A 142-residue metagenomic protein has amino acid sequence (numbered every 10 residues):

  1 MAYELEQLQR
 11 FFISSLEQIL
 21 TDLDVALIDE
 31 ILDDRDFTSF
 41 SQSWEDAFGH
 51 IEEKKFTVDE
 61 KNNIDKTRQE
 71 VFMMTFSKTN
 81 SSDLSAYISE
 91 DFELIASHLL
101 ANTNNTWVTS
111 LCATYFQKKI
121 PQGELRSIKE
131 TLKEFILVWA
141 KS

Functional and structural regions predicted by a protein language model:
M1-E45, V138-W139: Membrane topogenic helices and adjacent juxtamembrane segments
F12, F40-S142: C-terminal alpha-helical interaction appendages
